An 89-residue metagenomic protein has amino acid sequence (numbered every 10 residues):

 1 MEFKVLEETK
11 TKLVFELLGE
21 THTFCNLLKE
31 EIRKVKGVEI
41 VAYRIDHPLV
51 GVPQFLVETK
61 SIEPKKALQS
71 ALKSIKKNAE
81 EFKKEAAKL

Functional and structural regions predicted by a protein language model:
M1-L89: Protein-protein interaction/assembly regions in multi-subunit complexes
